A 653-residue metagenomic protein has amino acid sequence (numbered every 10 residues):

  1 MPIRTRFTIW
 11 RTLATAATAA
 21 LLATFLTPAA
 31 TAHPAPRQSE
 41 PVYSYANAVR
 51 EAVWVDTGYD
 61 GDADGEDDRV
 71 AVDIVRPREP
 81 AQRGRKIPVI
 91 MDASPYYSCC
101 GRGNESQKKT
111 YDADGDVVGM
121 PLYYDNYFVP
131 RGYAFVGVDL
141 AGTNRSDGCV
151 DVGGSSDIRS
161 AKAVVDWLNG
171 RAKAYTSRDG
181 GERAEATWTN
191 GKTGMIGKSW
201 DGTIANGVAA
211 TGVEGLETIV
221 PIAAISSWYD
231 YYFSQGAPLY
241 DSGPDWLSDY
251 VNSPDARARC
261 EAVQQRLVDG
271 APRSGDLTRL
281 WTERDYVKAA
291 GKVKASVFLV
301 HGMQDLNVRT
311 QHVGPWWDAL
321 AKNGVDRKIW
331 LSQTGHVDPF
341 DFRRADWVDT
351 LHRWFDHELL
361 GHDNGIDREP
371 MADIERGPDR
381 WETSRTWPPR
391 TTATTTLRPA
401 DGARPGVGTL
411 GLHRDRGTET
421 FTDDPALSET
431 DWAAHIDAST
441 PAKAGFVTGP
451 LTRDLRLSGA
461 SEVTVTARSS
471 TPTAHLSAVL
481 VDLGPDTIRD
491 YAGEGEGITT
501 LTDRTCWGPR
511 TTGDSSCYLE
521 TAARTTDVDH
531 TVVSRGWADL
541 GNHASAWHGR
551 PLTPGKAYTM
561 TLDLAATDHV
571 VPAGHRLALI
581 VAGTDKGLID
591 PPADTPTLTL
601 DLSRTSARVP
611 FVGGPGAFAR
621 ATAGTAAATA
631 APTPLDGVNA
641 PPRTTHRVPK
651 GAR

Functional and structural regions predicted by a protein language model:
P2-P34: Secretory targeting and sorting signals
P36-S39, R344-R653: C-terminal, loop-rich substrate-recognition/catalytic regions characterized by aromatic stacking residues
S39-R85, L451: N-terminal cap/lid segment of alpha/beta-hydrolase-fold proteins
E40, Y59-G61, G65-D68, G101-R102 (+9 more regions): Accessory cap/linker subdomain of secreted extracellular hydrolases
R85-P95: Short beta-strand element of the alpha/beta-hydrolase
N144-A163, A172, P339-W347: Catalytic nucleophile-loop/oxyanion-hole region of alpha/beta-hydrolase and closely related hydrolase-like folds
V293, L299-H301, D305: Short beta-strand/loop motif that positions the catalytic acidic residue of the alpha/beta-hydrolase fold
L306-H312: Conserved alpha/beta-hydrolase "acid-adjacent" motif
